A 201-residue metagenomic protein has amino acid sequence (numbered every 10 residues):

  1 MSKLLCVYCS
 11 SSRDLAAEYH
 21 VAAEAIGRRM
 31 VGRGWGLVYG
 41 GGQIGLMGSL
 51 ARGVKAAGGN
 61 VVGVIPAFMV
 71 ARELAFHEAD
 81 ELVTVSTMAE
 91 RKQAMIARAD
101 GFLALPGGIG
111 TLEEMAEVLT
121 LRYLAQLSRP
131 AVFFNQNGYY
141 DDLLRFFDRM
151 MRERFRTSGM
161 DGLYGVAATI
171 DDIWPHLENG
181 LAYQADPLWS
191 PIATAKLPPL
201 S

Functional and structural regions predicted by a protein language model:
M1-R98, G138-D171, P175, L181-S201: A cross-family phosphate/adenosyl-ligand binding-site feature
G41, I65, V85-S86, L105-G107 (+3 more regions): Short beta->alpha connector loops at strand-helix junctions that form conserved, small/polar/Pro-enriched
K55, L121-R129, F155-T157: Arginine/glycine-rich "motif VI" loop of SF2 helicases in the C-terminal RecA-like domain
K92-A125, V132, Y183-W189: Active-site/ligand-binding-proximal alpha/beta "capping" segment
